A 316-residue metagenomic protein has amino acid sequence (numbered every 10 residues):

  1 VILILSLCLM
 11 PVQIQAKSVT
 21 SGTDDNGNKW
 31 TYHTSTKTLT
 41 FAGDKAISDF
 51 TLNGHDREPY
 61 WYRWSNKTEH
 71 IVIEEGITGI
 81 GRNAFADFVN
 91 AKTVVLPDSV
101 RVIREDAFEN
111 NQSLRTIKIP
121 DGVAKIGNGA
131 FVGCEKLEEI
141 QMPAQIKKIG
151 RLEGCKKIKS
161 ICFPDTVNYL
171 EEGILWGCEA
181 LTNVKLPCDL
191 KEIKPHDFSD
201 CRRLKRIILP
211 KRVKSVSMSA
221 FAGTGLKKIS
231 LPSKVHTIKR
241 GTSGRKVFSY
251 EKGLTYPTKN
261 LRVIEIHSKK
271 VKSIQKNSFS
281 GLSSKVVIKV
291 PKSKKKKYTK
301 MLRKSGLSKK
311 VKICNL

Functional and structural regions predicted by a protein language model:
V1-L7: Hydrophobic helical h-region of N-terminal Sec-dependent signal peptides in bacterial secretory/periplasmic proteins
C8-T20: Sec-dependent signal peptide cleavage junction
I14, T38-A46, N66-G79, V89-V102 (+10 more regions): Structural signature of tandem-repeat unit edges
V19-T40, L302, G306: GGW-centered surface loops in extracellular recognition modules
Y32, G281-S284: Beta-strand repeat architectures
I47-K67, E251: Extended Gly/Ser/Thr-rich low-complexity repeat segments, especially those forming or decorating extracellular
G81-A84, R104-A107, G127-A130, G150-L152 (+5 more regions): Consensus positions within tandem repeat domains that build extended binding/scaffold surfaces
G244-R245, N277-S278, K296-K310: Short, aromatic/basic amphipathic alpha-helical patches
